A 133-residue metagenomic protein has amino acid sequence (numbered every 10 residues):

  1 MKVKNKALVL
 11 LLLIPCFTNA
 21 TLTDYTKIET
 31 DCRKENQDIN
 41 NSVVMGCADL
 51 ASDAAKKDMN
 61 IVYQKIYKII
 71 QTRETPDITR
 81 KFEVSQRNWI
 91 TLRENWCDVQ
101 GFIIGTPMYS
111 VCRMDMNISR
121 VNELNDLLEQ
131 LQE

Functional and structural regions predicted by a protein language model:
K2-L10: Sec-dependent signal peptide recognition, specifically the positively charged N-region followed immediately by
L13-T18: N-terminal signal peptide c-region/cleavage motif recognized by signal peptidases
N19-E133: N-terminal alpha-helical modules
